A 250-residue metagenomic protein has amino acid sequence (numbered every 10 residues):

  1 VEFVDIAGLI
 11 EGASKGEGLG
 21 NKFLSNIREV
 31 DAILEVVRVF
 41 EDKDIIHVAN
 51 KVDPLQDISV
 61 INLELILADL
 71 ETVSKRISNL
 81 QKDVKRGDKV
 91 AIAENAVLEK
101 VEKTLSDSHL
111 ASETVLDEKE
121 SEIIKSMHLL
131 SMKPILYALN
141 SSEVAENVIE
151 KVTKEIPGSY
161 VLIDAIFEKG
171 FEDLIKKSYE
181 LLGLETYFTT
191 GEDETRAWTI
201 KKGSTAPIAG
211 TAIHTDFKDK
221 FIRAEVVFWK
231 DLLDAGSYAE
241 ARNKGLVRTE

Functional and structural regions predicted by a protein language model:
V1-E35, V39-L55, S59, V115-M127: Switch II of P-loop NTPase G domains
F3-I6, L70, M132, G203: ATP/adenylate-binding site constellation spanning eukaryotic-like Ser/Thr protein kinases, ABC-transporter
D5, F23, L34, V73 (+3 more regions): Residue-level signature of catalytic and energy-coupling elements of molecular machines, predominantly ATP/GTP-dependent
G8-I10, R38-D44, K51-D53, I66-L67 (+3 more regions): Conserved nucleotide-binding/hydrolysis micro-motifs of P-loop NTPases
V30, I61, I66-D69, V73 (+4 more regions): Amphipathic alpha-helical coiled-coil segments
V37-D44, L67-N79, K154-S159: Short, compositionally biased low-complexity segments
A49-L65, V101, L110: Buried, small/hydrophobic-residue-enriched core segments of structured protein domains
N79-E250: C-terminal-of-GTPase-core extension/linker across diverse P-loop GTPases
